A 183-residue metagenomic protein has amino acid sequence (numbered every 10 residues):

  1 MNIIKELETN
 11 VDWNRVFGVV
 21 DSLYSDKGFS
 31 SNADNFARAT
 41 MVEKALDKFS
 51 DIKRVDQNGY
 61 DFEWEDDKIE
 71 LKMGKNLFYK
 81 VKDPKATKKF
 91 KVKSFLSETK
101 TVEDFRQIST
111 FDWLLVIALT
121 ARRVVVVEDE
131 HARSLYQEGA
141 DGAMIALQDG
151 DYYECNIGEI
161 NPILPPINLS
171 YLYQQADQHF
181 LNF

Functional and structural regions predicted by a protein language model:
M1-F183: Nucleic-acid endonuclease domains
